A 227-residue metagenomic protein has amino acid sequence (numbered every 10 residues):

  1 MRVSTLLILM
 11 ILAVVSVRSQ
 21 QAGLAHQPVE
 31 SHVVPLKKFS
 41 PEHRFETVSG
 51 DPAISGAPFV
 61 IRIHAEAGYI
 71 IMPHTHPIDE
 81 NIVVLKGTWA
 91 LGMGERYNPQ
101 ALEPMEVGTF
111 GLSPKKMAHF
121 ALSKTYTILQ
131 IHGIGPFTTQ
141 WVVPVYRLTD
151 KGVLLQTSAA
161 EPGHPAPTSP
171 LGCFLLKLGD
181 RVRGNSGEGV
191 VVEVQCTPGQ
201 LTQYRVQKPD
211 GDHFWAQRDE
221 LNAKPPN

Functional and structural regions predicted by a protein language model:
Q20-F59, L102, Y146-G163: A short, N-terminal "cap"/entry segment at the start of jelly-roll beta-barrel domains of the cupin/DSBH fold
F59-H76, K115: Conserved short histidine dyad/triad with adjacent acidic residue
E66-Y69, H76-R96: Glycine- and acidic-residue-biased ligand/ion/polar-headgroup-sensing regions
I71-P73, L91-G92, S113-P114, A118-K124: Short beta-strand His + acidic residue motifs that chelate non-heme Fe in jelly-roll/DSBH and cupin folds
E95-K116: Short acidic-glycine-tyrosine-enriched beta hairpin
Q100, L122-P162: Double-stranded beta-helix
G163-L178: Mixed-charge, Lys/Arg-rich low-complexity intrinsically disordered regions
R181, S186-N222: Basic/aromatic-rich interaction segments and small domains that mediate binding to polyanionic partners
